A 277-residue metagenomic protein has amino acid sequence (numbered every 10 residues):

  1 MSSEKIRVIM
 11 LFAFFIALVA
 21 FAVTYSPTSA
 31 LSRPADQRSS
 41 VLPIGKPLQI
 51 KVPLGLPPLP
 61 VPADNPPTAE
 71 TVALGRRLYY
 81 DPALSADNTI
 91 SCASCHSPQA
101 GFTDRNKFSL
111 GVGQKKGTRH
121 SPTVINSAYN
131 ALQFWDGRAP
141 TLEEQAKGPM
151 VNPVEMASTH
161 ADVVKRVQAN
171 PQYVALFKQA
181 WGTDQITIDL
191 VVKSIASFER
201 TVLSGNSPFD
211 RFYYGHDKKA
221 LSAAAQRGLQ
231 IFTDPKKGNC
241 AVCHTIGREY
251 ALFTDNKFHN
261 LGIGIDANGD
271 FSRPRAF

Functional and structural regions predicted by a protein language model:
S2-F12: N-terminal Sec-pathway targeting helices
F12-A22: Bacterial N-terminal signal peptides
A22-A30: Membrane-interface motif at the C-terminal end of an N-terminal transmembrane signal
L31-G148, D210-F277: Short glycine/threonine-rich turn/loop motifs
V61-D64, D81, V151-N152, A161-V164 (+1 more regions): Second-shell loop/turn segments in exported
A146-A157, V167: Short loop->beta-strand "edge-of-pocket" segments that line small-molecule binding or catalytic clefts across diverse
E155, Y173, T201-F212, D217-L221: Short His/Asp/Glu-rich catalytic/ion-coordination signatures at enzyme active sites or charged loops
H160-G205: C-terminal capping alpha-helices of c-type cytochrome domains
